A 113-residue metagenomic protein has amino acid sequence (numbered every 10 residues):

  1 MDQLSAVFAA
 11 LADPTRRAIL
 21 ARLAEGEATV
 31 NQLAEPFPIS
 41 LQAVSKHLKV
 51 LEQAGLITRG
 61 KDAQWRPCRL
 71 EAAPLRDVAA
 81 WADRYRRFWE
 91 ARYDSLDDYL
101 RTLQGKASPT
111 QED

Functional and structural regions predicted by a protein language model:
M1-Q3, R22-P36, L41, V50-T58 (+2 more regions): C-terminal regulatory/oligomerization modules of transcriptional regulators
S5-L11: Conserved N-terminal beta-strand and adjoining loop/helix that marks the start of the Nudix/MutT-like hydrolase domain
A12, C68: Catalytic tyrosine of NAD(P)H-dependent dehydrogenase/reductases that use a Tyr as the general acid/base
D13-R17: Short alpha-helical elements of helix-turn-helix
H47: Residues within the DNA-recognition helix of helix-turn-helix
K61-P67: Short, Lys/Arg-rich nucleic-acid/phosphate-binding segment
